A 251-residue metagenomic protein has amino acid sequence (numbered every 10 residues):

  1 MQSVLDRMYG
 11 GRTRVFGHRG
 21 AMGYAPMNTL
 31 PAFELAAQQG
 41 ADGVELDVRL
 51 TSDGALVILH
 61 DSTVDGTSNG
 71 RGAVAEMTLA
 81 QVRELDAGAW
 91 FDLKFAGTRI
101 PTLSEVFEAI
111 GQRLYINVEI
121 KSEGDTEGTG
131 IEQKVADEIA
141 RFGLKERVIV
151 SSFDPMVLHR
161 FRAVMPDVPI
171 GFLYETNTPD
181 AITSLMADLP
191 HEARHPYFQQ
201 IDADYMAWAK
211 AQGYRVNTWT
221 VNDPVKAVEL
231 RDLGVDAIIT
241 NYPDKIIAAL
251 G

Functional and structural regions predicted by a protein language model:
M1-G251: Phosphate-group recognition and catalysis centered on beta-loop-alpha active-site segments
